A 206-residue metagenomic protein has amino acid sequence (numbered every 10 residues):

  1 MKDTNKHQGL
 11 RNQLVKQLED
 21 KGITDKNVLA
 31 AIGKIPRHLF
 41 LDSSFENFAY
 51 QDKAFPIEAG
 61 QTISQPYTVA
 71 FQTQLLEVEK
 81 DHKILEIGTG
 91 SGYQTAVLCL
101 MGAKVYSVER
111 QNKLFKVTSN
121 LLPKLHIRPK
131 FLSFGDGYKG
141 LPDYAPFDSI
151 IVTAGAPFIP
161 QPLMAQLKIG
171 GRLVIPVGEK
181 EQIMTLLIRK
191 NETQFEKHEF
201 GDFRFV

Functional and structural regions predicted by a protein language model:
M1-L85, Y93-V97, M101, L114-V117 (+2 more regions): Class I SAM-dependent transferase core
E77-E196: Conserved nucleotide-cofactor-binding alpha/beta core module
